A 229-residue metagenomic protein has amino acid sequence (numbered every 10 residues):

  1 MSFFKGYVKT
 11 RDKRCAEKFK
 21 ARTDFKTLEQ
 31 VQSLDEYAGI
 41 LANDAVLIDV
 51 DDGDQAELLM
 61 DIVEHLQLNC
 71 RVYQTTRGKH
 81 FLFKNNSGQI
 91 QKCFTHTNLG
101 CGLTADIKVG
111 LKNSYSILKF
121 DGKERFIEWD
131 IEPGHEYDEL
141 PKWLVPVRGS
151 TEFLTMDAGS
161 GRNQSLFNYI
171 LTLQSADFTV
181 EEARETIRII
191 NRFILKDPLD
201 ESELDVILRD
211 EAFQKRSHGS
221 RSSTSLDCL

Functional and structural regions predicted by a protein language model:
M1-R77, K84-S87, D157-A158, F178-R184: Signature for HUH/AEP ssDNA processing cores
D12, F126, G149, N163 (+2 more regions): Positively charged, low-complexity intrinsically disordered regions
A38-L41, V147, D177-V180, I194-D197 (+2 more regions): Short secondary-structure junctions and interdomain/linker hinges
L41-Q55, M60, K84-T186: DNA replication initiation modules
H65, Q174, I190-F193: Conserved short hydrophobic interaction patches
R184-L229: Basic, alpha-helical nucleic-acid-binding regions used in initiation and control of genome expression
